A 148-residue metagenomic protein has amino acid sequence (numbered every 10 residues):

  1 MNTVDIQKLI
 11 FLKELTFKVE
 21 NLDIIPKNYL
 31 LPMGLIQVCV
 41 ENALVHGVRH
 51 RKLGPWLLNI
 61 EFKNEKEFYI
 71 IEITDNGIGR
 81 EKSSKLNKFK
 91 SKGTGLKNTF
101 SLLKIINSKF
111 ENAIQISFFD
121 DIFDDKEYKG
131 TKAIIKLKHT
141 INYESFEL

Functional and structural regions predicted by a protein language model:
M1-F119, D125-E127, K136: Two-component histidine phosphotransfer core
D124-L148: C-terminal end segment of the histidine kinase catalytic
